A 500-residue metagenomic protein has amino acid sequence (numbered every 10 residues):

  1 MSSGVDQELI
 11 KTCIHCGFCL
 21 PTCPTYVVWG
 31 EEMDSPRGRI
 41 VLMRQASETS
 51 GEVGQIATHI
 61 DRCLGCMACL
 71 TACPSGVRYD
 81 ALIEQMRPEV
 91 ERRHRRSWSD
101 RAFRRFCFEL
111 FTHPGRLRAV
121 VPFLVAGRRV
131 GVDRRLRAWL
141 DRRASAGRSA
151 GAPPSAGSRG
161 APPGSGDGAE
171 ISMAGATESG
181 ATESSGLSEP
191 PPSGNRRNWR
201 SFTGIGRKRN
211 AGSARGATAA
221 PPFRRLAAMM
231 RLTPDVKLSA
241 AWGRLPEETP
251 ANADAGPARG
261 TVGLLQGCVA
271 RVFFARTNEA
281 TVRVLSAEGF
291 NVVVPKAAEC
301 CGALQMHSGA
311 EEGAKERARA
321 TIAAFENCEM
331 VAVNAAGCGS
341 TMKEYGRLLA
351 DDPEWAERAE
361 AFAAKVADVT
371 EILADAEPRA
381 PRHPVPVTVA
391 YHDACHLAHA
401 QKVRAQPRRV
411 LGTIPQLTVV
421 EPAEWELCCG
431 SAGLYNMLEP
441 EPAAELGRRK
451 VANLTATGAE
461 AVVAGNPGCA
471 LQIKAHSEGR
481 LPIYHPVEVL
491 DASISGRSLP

Functional and structural regions predicted by a protein language model:
M1-I10, S50-I60, S286-G289, I414-V419: Short, intrinsically disordered, charge-biased short linear motifs at domain edges
M1-V5, M33-G54, T261, A275 (+2 more regions): Short, charged low-complexity linear segments at domain edges
S2, T25-T58, G76-R105, R480-V489: Non-heme iron-sulfur electron-transfer modules
E8-Y26, V53, A57-V77, H396 (+1 more regions): Cysteine-centered iron-sulfur cluster-binding motifs in ferredoxin-type domains/subunits of redox enzymes
K11, G30-D34, Q305-E312: Alpha-helix capping and helix-loop boundary segments enriched in small/acidic/polar residues
F18-P21, E31-P36, F290-K296: N-terminal glycine-rich anion-binding loops that anchor highly charged ligand groups
E48, A72, G309: Short His/Asp/Glu-rich catalytic/ion-coordination signatures at enzyme active sites or charged loops
D80-P500: Iron-sulfur cluster-binding electron-transfer modules in prokaryotic oxidoreductases
